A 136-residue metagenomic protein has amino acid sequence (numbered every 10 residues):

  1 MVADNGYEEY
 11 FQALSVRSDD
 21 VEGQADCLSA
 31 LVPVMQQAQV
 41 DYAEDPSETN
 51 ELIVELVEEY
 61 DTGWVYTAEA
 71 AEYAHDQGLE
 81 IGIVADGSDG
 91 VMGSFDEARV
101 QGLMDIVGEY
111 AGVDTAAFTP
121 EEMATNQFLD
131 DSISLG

Functional and structural regions predicted by a protein language model:
M1-E9: Short beta-strand->loop
M1-V2, R17, T67-A68, D96 (+1 more regions): Alpha-helix initiation/capping motif
E9, V16, G90, F118 (+1 more regions): Residue-level signal for pocket-adjacent positions within structured domains
F11-D26: A bilobed periplasmic-binding-protein/Venus flytrap-type ligand-binding module shared by bacterial periplasmic
G23-Y110: Secondary-structure end/capping motifs
E97-G136: Conserved C-terminal helix/tail region of periplasmic/extracytoplasmic solute-binding proteins
